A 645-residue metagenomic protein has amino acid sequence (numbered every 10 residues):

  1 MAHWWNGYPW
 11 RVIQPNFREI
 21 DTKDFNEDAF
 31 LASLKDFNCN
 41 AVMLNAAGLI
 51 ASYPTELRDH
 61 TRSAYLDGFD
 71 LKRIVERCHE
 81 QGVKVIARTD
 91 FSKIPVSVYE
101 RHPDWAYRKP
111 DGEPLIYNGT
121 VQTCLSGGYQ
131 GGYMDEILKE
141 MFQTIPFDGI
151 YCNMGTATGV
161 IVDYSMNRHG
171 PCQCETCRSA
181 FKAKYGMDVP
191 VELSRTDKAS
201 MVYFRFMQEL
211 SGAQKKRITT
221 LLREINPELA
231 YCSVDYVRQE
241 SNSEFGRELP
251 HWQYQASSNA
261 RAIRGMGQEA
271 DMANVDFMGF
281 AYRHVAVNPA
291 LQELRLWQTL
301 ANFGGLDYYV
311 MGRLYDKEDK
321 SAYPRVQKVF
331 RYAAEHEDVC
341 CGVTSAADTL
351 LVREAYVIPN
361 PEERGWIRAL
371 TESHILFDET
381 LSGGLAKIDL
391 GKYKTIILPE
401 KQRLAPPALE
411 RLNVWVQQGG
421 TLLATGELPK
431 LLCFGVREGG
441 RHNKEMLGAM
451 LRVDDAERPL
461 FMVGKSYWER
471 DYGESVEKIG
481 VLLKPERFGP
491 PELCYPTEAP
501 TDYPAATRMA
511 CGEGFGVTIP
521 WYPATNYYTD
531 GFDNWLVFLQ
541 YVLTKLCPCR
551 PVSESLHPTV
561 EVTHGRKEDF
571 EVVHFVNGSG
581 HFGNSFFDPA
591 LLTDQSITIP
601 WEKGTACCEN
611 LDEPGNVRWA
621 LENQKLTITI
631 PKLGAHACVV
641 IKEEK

Functional and structural regions predicted by a protein language model:
M1-R88, S92, S345, V560-V562 (+3 more regions): Mature N-terminal, pre-catalytic/accessory segment of carbohydrate-active enzymes
A2, G7-P9, V85, E192-K645: Carbohydrate-binding surfaces of carbohydrate-active enzymes
Y8, A87, F91-I145, M154 (+3 more regions): Active-site-adjacent "subsite" loops/lids of carbohydrate-active enzymes
V12, L34, C78, V85 (+7 more regions): Conserved, mostly hydrophobic/aromatic
I13-N26, G119-Y133, F280-P289: Active-site mouth loops of central-metabolism enzymes
I20-D36, Q130-M141, A256, N288-L296 (+1 more regions): Short, acidic/polar
S33-K72, K93-I116, G159-Q173, E228-E244 (+3 more regions): Aromatic-lined carbohydrate-binding/catalytic grooves of carbohydrate-active enzymes
C39, P146-I150, P227: Proline-aspartate-enriched helix->loop->beta-strand connector
